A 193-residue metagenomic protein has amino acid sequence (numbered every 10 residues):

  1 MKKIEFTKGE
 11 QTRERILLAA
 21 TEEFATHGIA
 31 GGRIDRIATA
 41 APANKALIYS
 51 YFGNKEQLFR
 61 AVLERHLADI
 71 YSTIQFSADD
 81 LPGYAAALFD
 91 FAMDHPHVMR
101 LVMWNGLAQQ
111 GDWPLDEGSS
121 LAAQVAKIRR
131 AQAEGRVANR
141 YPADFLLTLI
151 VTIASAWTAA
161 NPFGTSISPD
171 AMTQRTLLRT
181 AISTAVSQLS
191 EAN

Functional and structural regions predicted by a protein language model:
M1-H27, G31-A43, E56-A61: Basic, helix-initiating cap at the start of DNA-binding domains
K2, D90-D94, A126-E134, T152-N193: C-terminal peripheral helix-coil segments that are non-catalytic and often amphipathic
L18, A78-L107, G118, D144-T148 (+1 more regions): Amphipathic alpha-helical segments that line or abut small-molecule/effector binding pockets and mediate allosteric
A25, Y49-G53, R65: Base-recognition residues in the alpha-helical recognition helix of bacterial helix-turn-helix
T26-A30, H95, E134: Short coil/turn segments at alpha/beta junctions that flank glycine-rich nucleotide-binding fingerprints
A46: Key DNA-contact positions within bacterial/archaeal DNA-binding proteins
R60-A87, L121, R129: Amphipathic alpha-helical linker/stalk segments
Y71, Q75, Q110-R136, D144-T148 (+2 more regions): Amphipathic alpha-helical packing segments from all-alpha helical-bundle domains
